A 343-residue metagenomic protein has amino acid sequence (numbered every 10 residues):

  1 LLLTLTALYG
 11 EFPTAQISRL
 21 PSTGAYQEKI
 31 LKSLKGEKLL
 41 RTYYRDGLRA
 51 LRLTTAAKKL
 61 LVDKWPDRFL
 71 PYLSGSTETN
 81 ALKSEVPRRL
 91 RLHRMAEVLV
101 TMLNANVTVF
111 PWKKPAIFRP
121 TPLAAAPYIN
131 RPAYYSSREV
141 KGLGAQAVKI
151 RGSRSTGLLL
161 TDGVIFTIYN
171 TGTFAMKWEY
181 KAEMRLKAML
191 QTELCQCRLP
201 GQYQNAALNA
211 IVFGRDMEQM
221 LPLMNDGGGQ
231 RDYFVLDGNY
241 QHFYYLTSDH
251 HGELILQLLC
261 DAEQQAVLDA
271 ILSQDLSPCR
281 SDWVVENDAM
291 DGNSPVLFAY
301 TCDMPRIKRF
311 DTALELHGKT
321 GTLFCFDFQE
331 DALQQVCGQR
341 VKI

Functional and structural regions predicted by a protein language model:
L2-T4: Hydrophobic residues on short alpha-helical segments
Y9-L20: Short acidic, hydrophobic short linear motifs in intrinsically disordered regions
L20-E37, T42: Short amphipathic alpha-helical interaction segments
L34, T42-R68: Accessory beta->alpha helical hairpin/"wing" motif in late/C-terminal subdomains of nucleic-acid enzymes
T42-G47, L160-T161, M290-G292: Short, ordered beta-strand-loop transition motifs
A56-R89: Short, amphipathic alpha-helical interaction segments positioned at domain boundaries
E78-K177: Exposed, interaction-prone assembly regions rather than primary DNA-binding/catalytic cores
T167-K177, A182-I343: Long, compositionally biased intrinsically disordered regions
